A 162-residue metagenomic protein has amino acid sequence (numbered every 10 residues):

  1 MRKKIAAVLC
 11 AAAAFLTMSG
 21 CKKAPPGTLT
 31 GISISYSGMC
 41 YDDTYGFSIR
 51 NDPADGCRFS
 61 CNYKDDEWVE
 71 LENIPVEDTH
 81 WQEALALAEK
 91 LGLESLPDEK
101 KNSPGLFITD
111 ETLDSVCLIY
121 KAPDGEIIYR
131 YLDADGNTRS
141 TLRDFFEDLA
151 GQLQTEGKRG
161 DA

Functional and structural regions predicted by a protein language model:
M1-K4: Positively charged n-region of N-terminal signal peptides that target proteins for export
A6-A12: Sec-dependent N-terminal signal peptides
T17-G20: C-terminal motif of bacterial Sec signal peptides marking the signal peptidase cleavage site
K22-Y63, W68, P75: N-terminal export/targeting and maturation segments
K23-M39, D98-A162: Short, well-ordered, aromatic-rich surface patches in folded extracellular/luminal domains
Y45-R50, E70-V76, P123-N137: Short amphipathic beta-strand/extended segments with alternating polar/hydrophobic composition
I49, A84, V116-L118: Residue-level detector of buried hydrophobic side-chain packing in well-ordered secondary-structure elements
S60-L96: A short-motif feature that recognizes glycine-rich, charge-decorated loops that bind or process nucleotide phosphates
